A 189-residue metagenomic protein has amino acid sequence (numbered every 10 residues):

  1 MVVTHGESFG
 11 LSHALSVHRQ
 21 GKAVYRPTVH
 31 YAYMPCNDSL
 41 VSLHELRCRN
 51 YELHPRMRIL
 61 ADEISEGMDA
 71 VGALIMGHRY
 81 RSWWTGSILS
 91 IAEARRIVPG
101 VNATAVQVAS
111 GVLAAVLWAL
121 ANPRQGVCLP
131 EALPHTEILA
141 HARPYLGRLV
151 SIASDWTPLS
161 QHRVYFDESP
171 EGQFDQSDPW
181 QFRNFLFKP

Functional and structural regions predicted by a protein language model:
M1-P189: C-terminal catalytic/substrate-binding lobe primarily of soluble NAD(P)-dependent oxidoreductases
